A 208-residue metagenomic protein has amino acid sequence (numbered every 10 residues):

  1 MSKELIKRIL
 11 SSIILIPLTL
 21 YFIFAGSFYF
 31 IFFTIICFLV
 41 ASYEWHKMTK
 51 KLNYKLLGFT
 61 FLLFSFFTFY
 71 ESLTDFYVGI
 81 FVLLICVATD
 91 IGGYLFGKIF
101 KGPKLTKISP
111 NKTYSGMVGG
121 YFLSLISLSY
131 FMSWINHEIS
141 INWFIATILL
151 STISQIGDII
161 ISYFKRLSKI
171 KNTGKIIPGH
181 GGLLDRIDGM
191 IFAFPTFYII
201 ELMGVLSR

Functional and structural regions predicted by a protein language model:
M1-I13, Y43-F61, S65-L128, S133-A193: Interhelical loop and helix-boundary elements at the membrane-water interface of polytopic inner-membrane proteins
I6-K7, Y29-I31, I36: Start-of-domain marker
L18-F30, E44-T49: Short, hydrophobic transmembrane alpha-helix segments
L20, G102, I170, F197-I200: Hydrophobic alpha-helical membrane context
I35-Y43: Central hydrophobic cores of alpha-helical transmembrane segments in multi-pass inner-membrane proteins across all
I199-R208: Juxtamembrane boundary at the C-terminal end of a transmembrane helix
